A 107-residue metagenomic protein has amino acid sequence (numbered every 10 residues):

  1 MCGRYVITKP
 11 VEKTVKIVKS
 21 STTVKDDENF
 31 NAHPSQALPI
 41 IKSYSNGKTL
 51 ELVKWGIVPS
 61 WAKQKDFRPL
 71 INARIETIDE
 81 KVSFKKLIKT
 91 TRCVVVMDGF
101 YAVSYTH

Functional and structural regions predicted by a protein language model:
M1-Y105: Short linear sequence motif anchored by a di-proline
